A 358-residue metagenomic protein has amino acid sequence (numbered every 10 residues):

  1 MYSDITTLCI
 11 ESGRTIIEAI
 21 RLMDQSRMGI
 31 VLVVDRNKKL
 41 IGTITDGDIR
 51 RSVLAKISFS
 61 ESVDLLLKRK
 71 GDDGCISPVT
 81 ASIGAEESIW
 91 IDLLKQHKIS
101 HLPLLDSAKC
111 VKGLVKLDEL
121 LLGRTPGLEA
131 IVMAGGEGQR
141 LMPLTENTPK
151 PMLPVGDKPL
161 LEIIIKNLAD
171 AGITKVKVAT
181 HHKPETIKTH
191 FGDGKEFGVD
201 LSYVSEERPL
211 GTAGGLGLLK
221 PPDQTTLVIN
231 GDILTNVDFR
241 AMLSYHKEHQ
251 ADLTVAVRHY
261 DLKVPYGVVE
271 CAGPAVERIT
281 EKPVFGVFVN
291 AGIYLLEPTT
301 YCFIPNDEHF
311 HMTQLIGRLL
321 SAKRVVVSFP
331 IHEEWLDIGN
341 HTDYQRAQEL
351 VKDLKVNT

Functional and structural regions predicted by a protein language model:
M1-M28, V33-R36, L40-I41, L54-I99 (+2 more regions): Bateman/CBS regulatory modules and CBS-like beta-alpha motifs in cytosolic regions of diverse proteins
G29, S100, T174, Q224 (+1 more regions): Short acidic/polar active-site loop segments enriched in Thr and Asp
I44-T45, V115, H182, I229 (+3 more regions): A conserved hydrophobic position in a structured secondary element of the catalytic/binding core that shapes
I49-L65, L117-A130, F288: A short, polar/charged loop-to-alpha-helix boundary motif
K116-N147, L153, L160: N-terminal nucleotide-binding beta1-loop-alpha1 segment
K158-N230, N236, A241, N306-D307: Conserved N-terminal catalytic core of the sugar/cofactor nucleotidyltransferase
L227, L234, R240-K247, Y260-K263 (+1 more regions): Catalytic-core segments of class I nucleotidyltransferases/pyrophosphorylases that form NMP-activated intermediates
H249-H259: A short, conserved acidic/glycine-rich loop-to-beta-strand motif that forms the donor nucleotide-sugar/metal
